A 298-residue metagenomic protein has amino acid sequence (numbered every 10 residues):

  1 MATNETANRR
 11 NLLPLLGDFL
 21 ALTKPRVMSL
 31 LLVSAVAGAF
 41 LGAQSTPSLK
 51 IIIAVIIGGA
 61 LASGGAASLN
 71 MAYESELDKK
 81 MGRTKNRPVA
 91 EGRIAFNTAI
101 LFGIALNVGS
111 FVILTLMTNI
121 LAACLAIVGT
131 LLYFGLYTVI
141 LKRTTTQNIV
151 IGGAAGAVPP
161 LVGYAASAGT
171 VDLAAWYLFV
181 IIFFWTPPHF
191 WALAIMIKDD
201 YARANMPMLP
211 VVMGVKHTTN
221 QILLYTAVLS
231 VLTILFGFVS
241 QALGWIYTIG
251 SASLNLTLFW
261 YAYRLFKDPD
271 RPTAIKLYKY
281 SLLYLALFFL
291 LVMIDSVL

Functional and structural regions predicted by a protein language model:
A2-P14, Y73-I94, W191-T219: Cytosolic, membrane-interface loops and tails of multi-pass inner-membrane proteins
K24-L41, A154-A157: The first (N-terminal) embedded transmembrane alpha-helix
V33-S75, R83, V112, C124-G135 (+1 more regions): Membrane-embedded alpha-helical segments that form the functional core of polytopic membrane enzymes, especially those
L61-S68, L132-T138, I181-K198, S230 (+1 more regions): Transmembrane alpha-helical segments that form the membrane-embedded catalytic/substrate-channel core of multi-pass
R83-C124, V215-F238: Multi-pass membrane catalytic core of lipid/isoprenoid biosynthesis enzymes
A95, F259-L287: Interfacial loop-to-transmembrane junctions
F96-A166: Intramembrane alpha-helical segments
L161-V171, L229-F236, Y284-L298: Hydrophobic alpha-helical transmembrane segments in multi-pass integral membrane proteins
